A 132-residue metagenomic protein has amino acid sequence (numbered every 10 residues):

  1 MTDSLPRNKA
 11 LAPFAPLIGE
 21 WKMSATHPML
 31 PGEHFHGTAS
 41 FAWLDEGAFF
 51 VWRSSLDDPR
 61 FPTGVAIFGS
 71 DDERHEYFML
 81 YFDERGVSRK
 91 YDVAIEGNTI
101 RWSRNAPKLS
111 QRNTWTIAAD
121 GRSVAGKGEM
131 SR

Functional and structural regions predicted by a protein language model:
M1-R132: Hydrophobic small-molecule pocket/channel-lining residues, especially in calycin-type beta-barrels
